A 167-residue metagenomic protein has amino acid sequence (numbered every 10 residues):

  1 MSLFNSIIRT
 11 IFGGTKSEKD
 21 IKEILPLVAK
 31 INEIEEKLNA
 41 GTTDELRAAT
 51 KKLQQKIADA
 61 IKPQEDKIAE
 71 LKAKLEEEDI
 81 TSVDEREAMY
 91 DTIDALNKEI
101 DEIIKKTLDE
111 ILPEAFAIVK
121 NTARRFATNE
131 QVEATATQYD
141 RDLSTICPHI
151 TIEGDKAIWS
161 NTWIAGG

Functional and structural regions predicted by a protein language model:
M1-E18: A conserved P-loop NTPase coupling/switch region
S17-G167: Conserved pre-motif I regulatory segment
